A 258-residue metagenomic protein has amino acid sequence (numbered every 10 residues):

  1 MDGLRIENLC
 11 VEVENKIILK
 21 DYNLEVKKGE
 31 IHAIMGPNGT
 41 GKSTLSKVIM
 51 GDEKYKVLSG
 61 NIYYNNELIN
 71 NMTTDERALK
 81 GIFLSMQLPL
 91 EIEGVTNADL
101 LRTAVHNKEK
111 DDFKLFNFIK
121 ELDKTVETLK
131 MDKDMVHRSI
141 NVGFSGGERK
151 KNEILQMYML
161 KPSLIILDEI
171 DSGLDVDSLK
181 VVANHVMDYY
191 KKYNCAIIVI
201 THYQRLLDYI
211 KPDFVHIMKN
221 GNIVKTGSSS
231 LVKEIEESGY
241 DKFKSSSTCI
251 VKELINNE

Functional and structural regions predicted by a protein language model:
L4-I6, I18-D21: Conserved structural motif at the start of ABC-family nucleotide-binding domains
M35-P37: The feature captures the beta-strand-to-loop junction immediately N-terminal to the Walker
M50: Helix-to-loop junction immediately C-terminal to a conserved catalytic motif
N61-R77, N141: ABC ATPase NBD Q-loop/coupling interface
L90-S163: ABC-family P-loop ATPase nucleotide-binding domains
E169-I170, D177: Walker B catalytic motif
F214, M218, N222-S245: Conserved beta-strand-loop-alpha-helix hinge in the C-terminal portion of ABC ATPase nucleotide-binding domains
